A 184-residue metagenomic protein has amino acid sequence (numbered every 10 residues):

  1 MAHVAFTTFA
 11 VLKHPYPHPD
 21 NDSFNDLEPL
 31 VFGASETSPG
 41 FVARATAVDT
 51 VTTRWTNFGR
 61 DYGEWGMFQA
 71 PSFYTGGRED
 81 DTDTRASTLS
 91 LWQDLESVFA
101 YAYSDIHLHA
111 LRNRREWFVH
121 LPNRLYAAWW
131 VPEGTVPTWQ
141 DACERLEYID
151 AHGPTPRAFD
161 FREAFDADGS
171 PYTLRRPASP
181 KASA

Functional and structural regions predicted by a protein language model:
M1-R85, S97-A100, R124-A184: Short S/T/G/P-rich N-terminal loop/turn motif that feeds into the first structured element of a domain
F41, V98, L108, W117-H120: Generic macromolecular interface patches on structured domains
L91-W92, W117: Tryptophan-centric aromatic hotspots in well-structured domains and transmembrane helices
Q93-L95, S104: Beta-hairpin (beta-strand-turn-beta-strand) motif
Y101-N113: "Short basic amphipathic alpha-helical interaction patches in structured regions
R112-A128: Aromatic sugar-binding interfaces of carbohydrate-active proteins
